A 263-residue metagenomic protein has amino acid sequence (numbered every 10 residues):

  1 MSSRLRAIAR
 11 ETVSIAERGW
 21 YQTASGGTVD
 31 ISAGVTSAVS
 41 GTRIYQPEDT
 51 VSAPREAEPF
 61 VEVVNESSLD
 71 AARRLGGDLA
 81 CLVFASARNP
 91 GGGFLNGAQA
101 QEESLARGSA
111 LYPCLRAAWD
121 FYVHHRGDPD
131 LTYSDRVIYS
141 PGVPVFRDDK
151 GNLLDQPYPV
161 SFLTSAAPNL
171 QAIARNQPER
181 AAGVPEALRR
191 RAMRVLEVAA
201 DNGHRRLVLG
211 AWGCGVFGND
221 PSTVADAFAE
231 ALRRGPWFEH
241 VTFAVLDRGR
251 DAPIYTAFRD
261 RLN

Functional and structural regions predicted by a protein language model:
M1-N263: Macrodomain-like recognition of ADP-ribose-binding/processing modules
